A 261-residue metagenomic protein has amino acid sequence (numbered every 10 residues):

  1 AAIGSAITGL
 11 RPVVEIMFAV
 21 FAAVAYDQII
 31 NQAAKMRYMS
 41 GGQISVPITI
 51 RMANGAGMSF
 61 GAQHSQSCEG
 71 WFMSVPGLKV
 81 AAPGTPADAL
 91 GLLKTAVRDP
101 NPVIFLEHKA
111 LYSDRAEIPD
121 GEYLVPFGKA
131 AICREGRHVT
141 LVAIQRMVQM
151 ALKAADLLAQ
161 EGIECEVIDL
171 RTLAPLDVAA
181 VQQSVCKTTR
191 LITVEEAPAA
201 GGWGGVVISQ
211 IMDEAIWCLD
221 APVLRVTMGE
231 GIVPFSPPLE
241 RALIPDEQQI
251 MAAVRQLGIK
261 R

Functional and structural regions predicted by a protein language model:
A1-Q43: Thiamine diphosphate
G4-S5, W71, T95, S184: Hydrophobic/aromatic ligand-binding patch that stacks against planar heteroaromatic rings of cofactors or nucleotides
I16-F18, G84-T85, E195-E196: Short beta->alpha connector loops at strand-helix junctions that form conserved, small/polar/Pro-enriched
Q28-M36, H64-W71, Q210-A215: A glycine- and small-aliphatic-rich helix-loop capping segment at beta-alpha/alpha-beta transitions that lines
K35, D88-L93, V125-K129: Glycine-rich, charged/polar anion/phosphate-binding loops that engage phosphate groups from diverse ligands
M39-D99, E164: Conserved thiamine diphosphate
Q43-A53, G57-S59, K109-R261: Thiamine diphosphate
